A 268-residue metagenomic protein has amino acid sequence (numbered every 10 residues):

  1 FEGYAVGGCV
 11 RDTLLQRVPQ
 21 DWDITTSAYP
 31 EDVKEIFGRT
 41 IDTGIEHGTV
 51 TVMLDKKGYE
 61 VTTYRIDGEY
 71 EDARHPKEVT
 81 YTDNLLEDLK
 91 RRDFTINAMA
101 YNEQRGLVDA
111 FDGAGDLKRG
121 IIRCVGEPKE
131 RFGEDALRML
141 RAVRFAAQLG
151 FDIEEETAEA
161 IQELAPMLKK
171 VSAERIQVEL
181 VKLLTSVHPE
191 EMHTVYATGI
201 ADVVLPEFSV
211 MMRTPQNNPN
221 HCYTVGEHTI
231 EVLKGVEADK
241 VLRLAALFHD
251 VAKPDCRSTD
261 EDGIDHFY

Functional and structural regions predicted by a protein language model:
F1-Y268: Catalytic cores of the polymerase beta-like nucleotidyltransferase superfamily and closely associated nucleotide
